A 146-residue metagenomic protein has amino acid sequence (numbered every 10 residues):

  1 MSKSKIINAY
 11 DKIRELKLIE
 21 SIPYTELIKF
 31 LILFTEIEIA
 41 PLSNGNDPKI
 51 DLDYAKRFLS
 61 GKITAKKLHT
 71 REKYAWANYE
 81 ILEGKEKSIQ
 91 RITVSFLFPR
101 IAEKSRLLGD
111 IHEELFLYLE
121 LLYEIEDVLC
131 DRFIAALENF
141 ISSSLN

Functional and structural regions predicted by a protein language model:
M1-N146: Structured binding/interaction patches within domain cores
